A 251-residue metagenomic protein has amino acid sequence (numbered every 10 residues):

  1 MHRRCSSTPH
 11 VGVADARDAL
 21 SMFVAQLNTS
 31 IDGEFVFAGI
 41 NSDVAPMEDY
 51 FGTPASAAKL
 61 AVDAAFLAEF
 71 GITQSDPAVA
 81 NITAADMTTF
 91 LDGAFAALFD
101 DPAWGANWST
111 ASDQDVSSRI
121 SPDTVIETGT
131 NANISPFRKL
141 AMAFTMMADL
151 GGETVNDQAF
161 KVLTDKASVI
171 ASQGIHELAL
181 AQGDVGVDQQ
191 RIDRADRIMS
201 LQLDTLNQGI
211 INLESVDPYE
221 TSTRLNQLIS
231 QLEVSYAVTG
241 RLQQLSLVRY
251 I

Functional and structural regions predicted by a protein language model:
M1-A45, G151-I251: Amphipathic alpha-helical polymerization modules
S21-V24, N28-E177: Polar, low-complexity export/assembly segments characteristic of proteins that are secreted or assemble on the cell
